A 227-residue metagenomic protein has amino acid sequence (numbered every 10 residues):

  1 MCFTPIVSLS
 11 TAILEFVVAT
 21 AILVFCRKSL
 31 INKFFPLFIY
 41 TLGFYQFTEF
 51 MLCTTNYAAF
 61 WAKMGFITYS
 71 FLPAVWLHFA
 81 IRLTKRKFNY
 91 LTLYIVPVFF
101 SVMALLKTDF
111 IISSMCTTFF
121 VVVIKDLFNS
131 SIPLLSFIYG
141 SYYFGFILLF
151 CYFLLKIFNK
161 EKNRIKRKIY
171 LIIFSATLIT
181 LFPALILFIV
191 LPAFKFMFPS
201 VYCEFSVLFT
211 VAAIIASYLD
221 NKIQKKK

Functional and structural regions predicted by a protein language model:
C2-P5, A21, K166-K227: Interfacial "cap-and-anchor" motif at the non-cytosolic start of specific transmembrane alpha-helices
C2-V17, K28-S113, I132-L148, M197-V211: Individual alpha-helical transmembrane segments in multi-pass integral membrane proteins
I22-R27, I81-Y90, Y152-L171, Y218-K226: Juxtamembrane membrane-water interface segments of multi-pass membrane proteins, especially cytoplasmic-side
V24-F25, T54-T55, I189-V190: Helix-loop junctions at the membrane-solvent interface of multi-pass transporters, primarily the C-terminal
N89, I111, F120-V121, N129 (+3 more regions): Compositionally biased, low-structure terminal segments
T117-L135: Juxtamembrane membrane-water interface segments that cap and precede transmembrane helices
